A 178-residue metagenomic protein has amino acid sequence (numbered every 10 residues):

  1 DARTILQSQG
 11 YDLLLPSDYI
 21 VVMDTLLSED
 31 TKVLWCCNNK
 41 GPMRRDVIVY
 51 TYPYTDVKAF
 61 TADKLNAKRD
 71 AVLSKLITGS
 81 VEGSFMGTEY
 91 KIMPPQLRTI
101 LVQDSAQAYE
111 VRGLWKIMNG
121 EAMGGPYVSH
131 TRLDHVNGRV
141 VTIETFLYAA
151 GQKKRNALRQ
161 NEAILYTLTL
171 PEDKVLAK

Functional and structural regions predicted by a protein language model:
D1, L13-P16, G138-K178: Surface-exposed amphipathic alpha-helical segments
A2-S28, K91, Y166-L168: N-terminal "mature-domain start" segment
R3-I5, Y11-D12, D24, N38-K40 (+2 more regions): A general structural signal for short secondary-structure junctions and capping/turn motifs
T4-I5, D63-A67, P94-Q103: Short low-complexity stretches enriched in small and charged residues
P16-E82: Secretory pathway targeting signatures of secreted, lumenal, and periplasmic proteins
N39-G41, Y52-T55, W115-K116, T145-G151: Short, flexible beta-strand-to-coil junctions
K75-N137: Signature of long, low-cysteine stretches enriched in small and polar/charged residues
